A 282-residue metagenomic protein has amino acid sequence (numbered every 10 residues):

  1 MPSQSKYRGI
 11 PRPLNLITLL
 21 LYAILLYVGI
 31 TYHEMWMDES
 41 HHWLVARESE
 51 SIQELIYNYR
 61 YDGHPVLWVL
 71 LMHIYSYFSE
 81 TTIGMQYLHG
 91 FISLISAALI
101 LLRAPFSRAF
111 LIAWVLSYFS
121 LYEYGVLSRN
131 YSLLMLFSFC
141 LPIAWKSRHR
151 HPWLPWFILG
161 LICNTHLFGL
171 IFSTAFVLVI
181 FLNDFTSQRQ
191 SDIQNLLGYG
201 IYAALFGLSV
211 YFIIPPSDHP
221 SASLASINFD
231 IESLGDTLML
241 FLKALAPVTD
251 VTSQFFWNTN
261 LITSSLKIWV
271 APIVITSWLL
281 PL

Functional and structural regions predicted by a protein language model:
S3-T18, I193-L197: N-terminal membrane topogenic signal
T18-F106, V115-N130, C140-L282: Membrane-proximal helix-loop-helix interfaces that form the catalytic/acceptor-binding platform of multi-pass membrane
L133-F137: Conserved catalytic motifs of ABC-family nucleotide-binding domains
